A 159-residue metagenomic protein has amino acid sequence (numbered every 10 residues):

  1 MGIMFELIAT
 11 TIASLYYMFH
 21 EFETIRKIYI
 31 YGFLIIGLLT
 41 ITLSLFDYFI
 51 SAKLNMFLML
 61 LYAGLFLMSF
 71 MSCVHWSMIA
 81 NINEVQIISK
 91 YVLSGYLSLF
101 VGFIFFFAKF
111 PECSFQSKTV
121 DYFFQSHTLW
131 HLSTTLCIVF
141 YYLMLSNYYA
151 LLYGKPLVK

Functional and structural regions predicted by a protein language model:
M1-K159: Multi-pass alpha-helical transmembrane bundles in non-GPCR membrane proteins that perform intramembrane catalysis
